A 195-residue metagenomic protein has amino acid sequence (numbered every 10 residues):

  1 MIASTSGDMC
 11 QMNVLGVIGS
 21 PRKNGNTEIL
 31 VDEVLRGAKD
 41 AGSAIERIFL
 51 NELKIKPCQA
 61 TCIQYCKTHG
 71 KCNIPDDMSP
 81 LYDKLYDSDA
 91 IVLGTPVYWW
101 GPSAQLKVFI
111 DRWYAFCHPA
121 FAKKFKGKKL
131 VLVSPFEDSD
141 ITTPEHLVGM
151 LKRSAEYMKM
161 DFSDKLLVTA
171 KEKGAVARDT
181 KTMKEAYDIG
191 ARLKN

Functional and structural regions predicted by a protein language model:
M1-F116, K173-V176, T180-N195: N-terminal beta1-alpha1-beta2 submodule of the flavodoxin-like/Rossmannoid cofactor-binding fold
V17-I18, G94, L132-P135, L166-L167: Short beta-strands and strand-loop turn motifs
S43, A122-F125, K171: Sparse recognition of residues in long alpha-helices and their boundaries
A44-F49, M160-V168: Short beta-strand elements in bilobed, periplasmic/extracellular small-molecule ligand-binding domains
Q59, R112, A120, E145 (+3 more regions): Short, well-ordered helical secondary-structure segments
Q64, G127, V168-K171: Intrinsically disordered, low-complexity segments used for protein-protein interactions
A104-Q105, P119-D164: Short, glycine-/small-residue-rich phosphate/pyrophosphate-handling segment
F136-S139, T169-K173: A short, flexible beta-alpha/helix-coil linker loop
